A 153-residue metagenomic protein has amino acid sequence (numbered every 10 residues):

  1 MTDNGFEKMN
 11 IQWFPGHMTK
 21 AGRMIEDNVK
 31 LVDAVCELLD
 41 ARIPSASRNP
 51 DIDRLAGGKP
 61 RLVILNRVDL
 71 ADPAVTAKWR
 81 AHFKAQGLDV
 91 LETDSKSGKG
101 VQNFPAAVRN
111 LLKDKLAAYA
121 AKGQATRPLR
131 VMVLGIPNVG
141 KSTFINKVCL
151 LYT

Functional and structural regions predicted by a protein language model:
M1-G58: N-terminal accessory targeting/assembly segments
D33-L39, G58-N66, L88-E92: Conserved beta-strand/loop subsegment of P-loop NTPase cores
A71-R130: Canonical P-loop GTPase G-domain recognition
V133: Hydrophobic anchor at the beta1->P-loop junction of P-loop NTPases
P137, V148: The conserved Walker
K141: Conserved lysine of the Walker
Y152-T153: Conserved small/polar residues in nucleotide/adenosyl-binding loops
